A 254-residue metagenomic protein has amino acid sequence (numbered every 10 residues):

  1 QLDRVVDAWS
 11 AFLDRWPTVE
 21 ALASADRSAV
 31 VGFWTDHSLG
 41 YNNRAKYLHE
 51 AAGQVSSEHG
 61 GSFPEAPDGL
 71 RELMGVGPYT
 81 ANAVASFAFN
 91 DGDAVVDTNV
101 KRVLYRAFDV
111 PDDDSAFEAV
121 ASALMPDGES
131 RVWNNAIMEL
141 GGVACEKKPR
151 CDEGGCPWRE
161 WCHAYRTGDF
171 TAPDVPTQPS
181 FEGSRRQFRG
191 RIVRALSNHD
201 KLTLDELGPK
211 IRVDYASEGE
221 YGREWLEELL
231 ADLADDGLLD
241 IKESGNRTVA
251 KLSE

Functional and structural regions predicted by a protein language model:
Q1-Q187, A195-L204, G208-R223: Catalytic cores of DNA base-excision repair glycosylases
S217-D235: Short amphipathic alpha-helical interaction segments
A234-N246: A short, conserved structural fragment
G245-S253: Minor-groove-contacting beta-hairpin "wing" of winged helix-turn-helix DNA-binding domains
